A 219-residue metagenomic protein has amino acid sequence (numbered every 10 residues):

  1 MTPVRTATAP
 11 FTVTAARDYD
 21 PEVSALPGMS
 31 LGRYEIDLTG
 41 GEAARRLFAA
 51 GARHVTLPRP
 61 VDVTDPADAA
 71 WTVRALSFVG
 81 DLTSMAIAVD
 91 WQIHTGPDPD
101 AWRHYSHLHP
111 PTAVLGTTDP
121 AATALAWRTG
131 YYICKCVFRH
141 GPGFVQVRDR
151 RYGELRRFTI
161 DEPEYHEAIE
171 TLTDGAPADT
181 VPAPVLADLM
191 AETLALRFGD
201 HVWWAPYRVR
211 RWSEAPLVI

Functional and structural regions predicted by a protein language model:
M1-A113, F158-I219: Long, charge-rich, low-complexity alpha-helical segments
H94-R156: Long, low-complexity, charged/polar intrinsically disordered regions in eukaryotic proteins
